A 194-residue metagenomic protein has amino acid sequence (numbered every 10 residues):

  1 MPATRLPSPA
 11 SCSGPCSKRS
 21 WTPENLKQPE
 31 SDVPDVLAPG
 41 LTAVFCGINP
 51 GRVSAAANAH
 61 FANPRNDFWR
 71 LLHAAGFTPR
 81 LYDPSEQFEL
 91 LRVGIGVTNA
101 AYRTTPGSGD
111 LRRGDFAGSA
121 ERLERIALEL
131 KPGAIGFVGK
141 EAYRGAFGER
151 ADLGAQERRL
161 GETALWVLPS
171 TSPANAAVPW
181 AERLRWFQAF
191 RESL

Functional and structural regions predicted by a protein language model:
T4-S20: Low-acidity, Ser/Thr- and Arg-rich intrinsically disordered low-complexity segments
C16-T42, N63-P64, L71, G107-R122 (+1 more regions): C-terminal capping/extension of enzyme domains
L41, G51-A56: Short N-terminal binding/cap micro-motifs at the start of the first secondary-structure element
V44-I48: N-terminal nucleotide-binding beta1-loop-alpha1 segment
N49-V53, Y102-T105, E141-Y143, T171-A174: Short, solvent-exposed loop/turn segments at secondary-structure junctions
S54-A57, R144-G148, A177-V178: Short glycine-/acidic-enriched loop or helix-start segments at secondary-structure transitions that form or flank
S54-G114: Short, surface-exposed acidic-centric catalytic microdomains
I95-A146: Internal catalytic-core helix/loop-beta-alpha segment that presents or stabilizes conserved functional determinants
